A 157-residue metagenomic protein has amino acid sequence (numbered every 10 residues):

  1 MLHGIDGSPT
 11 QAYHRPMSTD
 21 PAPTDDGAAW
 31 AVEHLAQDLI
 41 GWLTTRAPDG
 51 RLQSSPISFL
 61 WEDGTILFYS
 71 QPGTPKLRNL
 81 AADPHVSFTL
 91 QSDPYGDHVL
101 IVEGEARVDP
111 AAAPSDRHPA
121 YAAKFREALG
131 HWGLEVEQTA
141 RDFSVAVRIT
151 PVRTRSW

Functional and structural regions predicted by a protein language model:
L2-D25, H98-W157: Charged, gly/pro-rich active-site loop segments
Y13-G27, P56-Y69: Charged, low-complexity, helix/coiled-coil-prone segments
S18-W42: Short, basic/aromatic recognition patches
A31, G73-K76, R117, Y121: Amphipathic alpha-helical interface surfaces
V32-E33, S58, R78, E137-T139: Short secondary-structure boundary/capping segments
D38-P72, R78-L80, V86-L90, V99-I101: Short beta-strand segments
L39-I40, H85, G130, T154: Generic structural signal for secondary-structure transition and capping sites
P94-Y95: AMP-binding (ANL) adenylation modules
